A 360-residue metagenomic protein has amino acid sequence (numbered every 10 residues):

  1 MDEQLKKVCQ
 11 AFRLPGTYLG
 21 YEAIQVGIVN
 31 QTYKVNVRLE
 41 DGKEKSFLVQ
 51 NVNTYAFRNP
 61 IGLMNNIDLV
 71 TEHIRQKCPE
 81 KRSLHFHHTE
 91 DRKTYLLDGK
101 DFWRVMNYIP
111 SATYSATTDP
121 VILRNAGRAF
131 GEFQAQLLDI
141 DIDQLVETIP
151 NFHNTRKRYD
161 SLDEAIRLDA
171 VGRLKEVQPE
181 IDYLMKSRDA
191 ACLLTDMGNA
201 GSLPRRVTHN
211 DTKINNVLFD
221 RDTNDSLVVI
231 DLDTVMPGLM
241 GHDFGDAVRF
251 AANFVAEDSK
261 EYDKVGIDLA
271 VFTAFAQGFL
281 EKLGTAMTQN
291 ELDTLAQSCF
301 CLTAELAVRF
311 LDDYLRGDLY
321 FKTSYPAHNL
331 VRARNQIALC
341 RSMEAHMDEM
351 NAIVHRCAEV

Functional and structural regions predicted by a protein language model:
M1-E22: Juxta-kinase regulatory segment immediately upstream of eukaryotic protein kinase catalytic domains
Y21-I24, I28-R38, K45-F47, V52-D160 (+4 more regions): Conserved ATP-binding subdomain of kinase catalytic cores across diverse folds
E22-V26, Q50, R58-I61, A112-R124 (+6 more regions): ATP-dependent phospho-/nucleotidyl transfer catalytic cores
K43-S46, L227: Short, mixed charged/polar active-site loops that provide acid/base catalysis or chelate metal/phosphate cofactors
G201, N215-F254: Catalytic activation segment of kinase domains across protein kinase-like and atypical kinase folds
P237, G241-T285, C301-Y320: Active-site activation/catalytic loop segments of kinase-like enzymes and analogous catalytic loops in related
M287-C299: All-alpha amphipathic helical-bundle segments outside canonical DNA-binding/catalytic cores that form hydrophobic
M343-H346: Long, compositionally biased intrinsically disordered regions
